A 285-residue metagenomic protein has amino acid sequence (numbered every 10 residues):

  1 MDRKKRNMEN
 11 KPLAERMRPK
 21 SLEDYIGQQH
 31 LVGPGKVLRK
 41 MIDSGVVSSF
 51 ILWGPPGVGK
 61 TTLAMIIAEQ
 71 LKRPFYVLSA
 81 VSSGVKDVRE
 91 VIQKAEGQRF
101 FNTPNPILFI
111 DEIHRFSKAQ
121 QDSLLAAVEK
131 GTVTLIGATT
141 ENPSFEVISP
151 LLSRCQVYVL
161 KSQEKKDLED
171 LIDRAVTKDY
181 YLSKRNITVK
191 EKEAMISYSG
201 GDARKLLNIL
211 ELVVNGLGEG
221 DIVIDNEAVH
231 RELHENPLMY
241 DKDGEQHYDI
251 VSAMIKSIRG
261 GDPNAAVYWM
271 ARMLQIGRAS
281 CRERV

Functional and structural regions predicted by a protein language model:
M1-S44: A short, basic N-terminal segment
D2-K11, K40-S79, Q93-E96, L125-K130: Walker A/P-loop
G33-G35, F75-I107: Short glycine-rich substrate-engagement loop in P-loop NTPases that contacts/grips substrate
L78, F109, T134-A138, V159: Structural recognition of the conserved hydrophobic beta-strand(s) that form the central parallel beta-sheet of P-loop
S79-V81, Q156-E169: Conserved AAA+ ATPase "SRH/arginine-finger" region at the nucleotide-binding site
L125-A126, N142-Q156, D173: Short regulatory helix/loop adjacent to the ATP-binding pocket of P-loop NTPases
E193-Y198, R204-E219, A228-H234, S252-K256 (+1 more regions): C-terminal helical "lid" of AAA+/P-loop NTPase domains
Q275-V285: Residue-level detector of conserved catalytic or cofactor/ligand-binding positions in enzyme active sites
